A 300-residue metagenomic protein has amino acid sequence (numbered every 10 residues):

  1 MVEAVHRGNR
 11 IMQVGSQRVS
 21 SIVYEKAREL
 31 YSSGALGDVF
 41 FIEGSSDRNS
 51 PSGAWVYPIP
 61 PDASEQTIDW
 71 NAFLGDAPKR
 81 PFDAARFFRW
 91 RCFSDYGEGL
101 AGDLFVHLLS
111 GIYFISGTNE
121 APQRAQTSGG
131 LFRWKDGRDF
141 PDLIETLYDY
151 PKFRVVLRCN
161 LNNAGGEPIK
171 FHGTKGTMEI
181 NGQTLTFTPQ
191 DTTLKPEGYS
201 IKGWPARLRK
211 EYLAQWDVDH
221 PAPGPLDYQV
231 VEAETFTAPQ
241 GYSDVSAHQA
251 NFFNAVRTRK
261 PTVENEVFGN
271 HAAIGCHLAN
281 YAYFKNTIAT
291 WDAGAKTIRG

Functional and structural regions predicted by a protein language model:
M1-I11: Rossmann-fold NAD(P)-binding glycine/threonine-rich loop
V2-A4, S20-S32, S50-V56: Pocket-flanking alpha-helical
I11-Q13, E43: Structural detector of well-ordered beta-strand residues that form the stable sheet scaffold of enzyme domains
E25-K26, G37-D47, S52-V267, H271-K285 (+1 more regions): Contiguous beta-strand/loop segments that form the cofactor/metal-binding neighborhood of enzyme cores
